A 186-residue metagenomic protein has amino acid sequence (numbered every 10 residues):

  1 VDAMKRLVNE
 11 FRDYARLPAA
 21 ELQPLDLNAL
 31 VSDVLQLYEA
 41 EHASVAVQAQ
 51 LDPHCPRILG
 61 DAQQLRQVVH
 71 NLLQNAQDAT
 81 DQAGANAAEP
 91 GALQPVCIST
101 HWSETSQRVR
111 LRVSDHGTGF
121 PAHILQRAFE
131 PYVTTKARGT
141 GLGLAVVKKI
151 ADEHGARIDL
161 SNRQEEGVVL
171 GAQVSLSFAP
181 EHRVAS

Functional and structural regions predicted by a protein language model:
L17-A20, R57-G60, T135: Conserved micro-motifs of the catalytic ATP-binding
Q23-L35: A conserved beta-strand-to-alpha-helix junction within the catalytic ATP-binding
A46-P56: Conserved catalytic submotifs in the C-terminal HATPase_c
E89-C97, H101-L111: Short beta-strand-loop-beta element adjacent to the nucleotide/active-site pocket used for signaling
F120-Y132: Short conserved segment of the HATPase_c
G143, V147: Short alpha-helical Gxxx[C/S/T] motif in the catalytic ATP-binding
